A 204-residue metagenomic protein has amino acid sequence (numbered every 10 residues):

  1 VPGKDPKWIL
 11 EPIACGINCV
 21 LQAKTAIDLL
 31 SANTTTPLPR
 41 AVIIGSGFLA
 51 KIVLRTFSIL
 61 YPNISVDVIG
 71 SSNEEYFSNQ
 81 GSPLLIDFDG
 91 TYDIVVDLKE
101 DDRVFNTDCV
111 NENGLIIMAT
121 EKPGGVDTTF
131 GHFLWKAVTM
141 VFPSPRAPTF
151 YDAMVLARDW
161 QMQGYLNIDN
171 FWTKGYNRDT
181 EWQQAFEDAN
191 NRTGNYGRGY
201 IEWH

Functional and structural regions predicted by a protein language model:
V1-P2, I13, G70, T120 (+1 more regions): Residues at the C-termini of beta-strands that transition into short coil/loop
V1-R40: NAD(P)H dinucleotide-binding glycine-rich loop of Rossmann-like/cofactor-binding domains, especially the beta1-alpha1
I13, I17-K24, L54, D93 (+3 more regions): Predominant activation on well-ordered alpha-helical scaffold segments within soluble catalytic domains
G16, Q22-A26, T56, L60 (+3 more regions): Change "in soluble alpha/beta enzymes" to "in soluble alpha/beta proteins
T35-L49, V53-F105: Adenosine-nucleotide cofactor-binding segment
D67-I69, V96, I117, V141 (+1 more regions): Hydrophobic/aromatic beta-strand patches that form the interior of the parallel beta-sheet core in alpha/beta enzyme
E100-Y165, W203-H204: Glycine-rich phosphate-binding loop and adjacent beta-alpha segment of Rossmann(oid) nucleotide-cofactor-binding
Y151-H204: C-terminal hydrophobic helical "lid"/dimerization subdomain of Rossmann-like NAD(P)H-dependent oxidoreductases
